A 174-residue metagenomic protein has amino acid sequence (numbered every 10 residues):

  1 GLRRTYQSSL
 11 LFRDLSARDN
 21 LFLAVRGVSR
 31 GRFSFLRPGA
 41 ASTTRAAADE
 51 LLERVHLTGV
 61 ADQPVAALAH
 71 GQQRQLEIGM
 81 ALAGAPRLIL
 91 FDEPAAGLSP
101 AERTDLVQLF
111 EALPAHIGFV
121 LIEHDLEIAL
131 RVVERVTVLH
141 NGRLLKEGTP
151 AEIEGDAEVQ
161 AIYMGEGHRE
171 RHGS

Functional and structural regions predicted by a protein language model:
L2-S174: Glycine-rich phosphate-binding loops of nucleotide-dependent enzymes
